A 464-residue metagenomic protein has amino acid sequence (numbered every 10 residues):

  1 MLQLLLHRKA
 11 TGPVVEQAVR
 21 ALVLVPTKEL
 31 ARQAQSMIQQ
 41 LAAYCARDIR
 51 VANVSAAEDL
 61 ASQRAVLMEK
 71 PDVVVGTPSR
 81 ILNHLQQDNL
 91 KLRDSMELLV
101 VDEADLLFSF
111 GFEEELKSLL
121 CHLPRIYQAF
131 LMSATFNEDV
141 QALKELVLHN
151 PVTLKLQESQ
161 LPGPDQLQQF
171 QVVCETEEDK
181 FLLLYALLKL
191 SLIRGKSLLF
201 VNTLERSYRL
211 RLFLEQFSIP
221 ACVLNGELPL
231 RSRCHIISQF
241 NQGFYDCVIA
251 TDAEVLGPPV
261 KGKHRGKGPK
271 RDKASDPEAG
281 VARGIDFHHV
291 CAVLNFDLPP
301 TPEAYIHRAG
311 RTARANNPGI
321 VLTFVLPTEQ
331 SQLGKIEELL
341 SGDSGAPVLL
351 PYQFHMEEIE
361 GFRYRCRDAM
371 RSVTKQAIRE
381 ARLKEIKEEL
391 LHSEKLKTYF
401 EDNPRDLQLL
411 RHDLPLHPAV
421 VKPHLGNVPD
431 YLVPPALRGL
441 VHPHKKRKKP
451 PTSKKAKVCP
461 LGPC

Functional and structural regions predicted by a protein language model:
M1-L192, L204-S207: SF2 DExD/H RNA helicase N-terminal ATP-binding lobe
A21-V23, S197-F200, V321-T323: Conserved RNP beta-strands of RNA recognition motif
V51-S62, S79-N83, V201-E205, C222-S232 (+2 more regions): Conserved helicase motor
P71, I193-R194, Y245, P318: Short, high-confidence coil segments that cap the C-terminus of an alpha-helix and link into the following beta-strand
D72, E97-L98, Y245-C247, V290-A292: The start of beta-strands in P-loop NTPase/AAA+ ATPase cores
V74-T77, D102, L199, I249 (+1 more regions): Hydrophobic beta-strand scaffold positions of dinucleotide-using enzymes
R209-L212, Q216-F217, L228-Y245, D252-A292 (+1 more regions): Arginine-glycine-biased low-complexity disordered regions
